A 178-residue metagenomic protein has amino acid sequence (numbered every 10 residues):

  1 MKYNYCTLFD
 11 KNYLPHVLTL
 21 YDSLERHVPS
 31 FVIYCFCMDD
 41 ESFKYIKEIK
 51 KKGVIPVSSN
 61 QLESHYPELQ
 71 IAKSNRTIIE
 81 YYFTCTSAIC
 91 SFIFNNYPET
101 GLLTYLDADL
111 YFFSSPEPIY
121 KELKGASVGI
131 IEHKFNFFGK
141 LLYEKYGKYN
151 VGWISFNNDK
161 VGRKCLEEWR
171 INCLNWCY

Functional and structural regions predicted by a protein language model:
M1-Y178: Glycosyltransferase catalytic domains, chiefly GT-A lineage
